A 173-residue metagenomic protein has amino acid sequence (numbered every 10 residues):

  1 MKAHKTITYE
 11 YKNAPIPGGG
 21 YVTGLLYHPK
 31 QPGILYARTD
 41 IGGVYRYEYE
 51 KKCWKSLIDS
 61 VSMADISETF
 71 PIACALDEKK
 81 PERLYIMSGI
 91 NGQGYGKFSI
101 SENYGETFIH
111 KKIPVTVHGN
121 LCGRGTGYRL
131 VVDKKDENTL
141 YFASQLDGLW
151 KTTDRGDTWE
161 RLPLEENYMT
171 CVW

Functional and structural regions predicted by a protein language model:
M1-W173: Extracellular glycan-interacting surfaces
